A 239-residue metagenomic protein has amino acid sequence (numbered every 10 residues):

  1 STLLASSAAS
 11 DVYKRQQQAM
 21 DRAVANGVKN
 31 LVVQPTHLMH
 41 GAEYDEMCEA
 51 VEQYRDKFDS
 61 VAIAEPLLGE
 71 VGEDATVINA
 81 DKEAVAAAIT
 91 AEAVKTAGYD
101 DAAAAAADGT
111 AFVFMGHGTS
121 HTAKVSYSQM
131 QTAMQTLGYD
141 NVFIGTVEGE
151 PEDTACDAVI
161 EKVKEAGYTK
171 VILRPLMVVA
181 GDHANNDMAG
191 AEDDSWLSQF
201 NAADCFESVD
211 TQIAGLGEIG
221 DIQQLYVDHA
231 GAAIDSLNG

Functional and structural regions predicted by a protein language model:
T2-A9, Y13: Single conserved hydrophobic/aromatic residue that forms the stacking wall/gate of nucleotide- or nucleobase-binding
D11, Q34-L38, G145-V147, A158-K162 (+4 more regions): A structural feature that tracks compact, well-ordered secondary-structure segments with a strong bias toward
K14-N26, A158-E165: Short, well-structured alpha-helical segments in soluble
D21-D74, I78, T90, T119 (+3 more regions): Hydrophobic, ordered structural segments
L31-T36, A111-M115, V171-V179, Y226-A230: Short, structured motif recognition centered on aromatic/hydrophobic residues
E43-D56, A62-I63, T122-T154, K164 (+1 more regions): Extended intrinsically disordered, low-complexity coil regions enriched in Ser, Thr, Gly, Ala and often Pro
A88-G145, G149-V163, L237: Surface-exposed interaction/gating patches
A191, S198-G239: Structured C-terminal subdomain patch of bacterial secreted/periplasmic proteins
